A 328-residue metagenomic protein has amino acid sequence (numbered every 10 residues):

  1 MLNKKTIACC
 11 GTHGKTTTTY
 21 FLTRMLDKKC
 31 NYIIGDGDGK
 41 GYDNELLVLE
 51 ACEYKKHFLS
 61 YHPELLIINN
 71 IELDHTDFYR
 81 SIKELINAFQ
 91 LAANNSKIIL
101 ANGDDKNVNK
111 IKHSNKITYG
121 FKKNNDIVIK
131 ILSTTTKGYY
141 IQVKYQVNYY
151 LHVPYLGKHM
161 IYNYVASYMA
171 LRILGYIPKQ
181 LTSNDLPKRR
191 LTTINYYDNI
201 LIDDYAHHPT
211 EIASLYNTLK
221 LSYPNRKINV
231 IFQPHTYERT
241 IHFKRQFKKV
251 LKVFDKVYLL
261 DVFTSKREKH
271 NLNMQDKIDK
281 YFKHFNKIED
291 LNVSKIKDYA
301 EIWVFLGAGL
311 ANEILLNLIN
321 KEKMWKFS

Functional and structural regions predicted by a protein language model:
M1-N115, V165-Y168, R172-L174, Y223: Phosphate-binding loop of NTP-binding sites
A8, Y32, V48-E50, I67 (+5 more regions): Structural signal for conserved beta-strand scaffold positions within catalytic alpha/beta enzyme cores
K15, K55, D74-H75, K106-V108 (+4 more regions): Glycine-rich nucleotide phosphate-binding loop and flanking beta-alpha elements of Rossmann-like dinucleotide-binding
I34-D36, A101-G103, G120, N195 (+1 more regions): Short loop/edge segments at beta-strand edges and connector loops that shape dinucleotide/nucleotide cofactor-binding
K40-Y42, I141-V143, T192-Y196: Short acidic-hydrophobic surface loop/beta-edge motif
K56, L151-K158: A short glycine-threonine-serine/GTX helix/turn-capping micro-motif
Q90, K112-N115, K123, Y150 (+4 more regions): ATP-dependent carboxylate-amine ligase
V128-Y150: Acidic-glycine-rich active-site phosphate/pyrophosphate-binding loop
